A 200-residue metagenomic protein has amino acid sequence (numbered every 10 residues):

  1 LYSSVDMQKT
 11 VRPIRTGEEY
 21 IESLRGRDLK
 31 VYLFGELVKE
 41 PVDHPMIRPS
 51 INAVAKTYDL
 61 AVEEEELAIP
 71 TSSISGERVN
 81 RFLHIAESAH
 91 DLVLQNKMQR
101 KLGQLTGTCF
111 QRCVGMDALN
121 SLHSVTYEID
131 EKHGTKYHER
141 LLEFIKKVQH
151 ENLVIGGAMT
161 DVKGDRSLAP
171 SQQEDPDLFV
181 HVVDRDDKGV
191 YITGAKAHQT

Functional and structural regions predicted by a protein language model:
Y2, M7-V11, K163-P170: Short, positively charged
V5-Y58: N-terminal-proximal low-complexity accessory segments that begin disordered and transition into the first
K30-V31, L119-S124, G189: Glycine-rich, often proline-containing surface loops adjacent to acidic residues and nearby aromatics that form
Y32-E36, E63-P70, A158-D161: Short coil/turn segments at secondary-structure boundaries
E40-P41, R78, D165-L168: Short active-site-adjacent helix-start/loop capping segments
H44-R48, R78-L83, S171-Q173: Glycine-rich loop at the start of a catalytic domain that most often binds anionic cofactors/ligands
D59-I155: Internal helix-loop-helix
H138-T200: Glycine-rich, Trp-frequent "lid" loop and neighboring beta-strands that shape and gate the flavin cofactor pocket
